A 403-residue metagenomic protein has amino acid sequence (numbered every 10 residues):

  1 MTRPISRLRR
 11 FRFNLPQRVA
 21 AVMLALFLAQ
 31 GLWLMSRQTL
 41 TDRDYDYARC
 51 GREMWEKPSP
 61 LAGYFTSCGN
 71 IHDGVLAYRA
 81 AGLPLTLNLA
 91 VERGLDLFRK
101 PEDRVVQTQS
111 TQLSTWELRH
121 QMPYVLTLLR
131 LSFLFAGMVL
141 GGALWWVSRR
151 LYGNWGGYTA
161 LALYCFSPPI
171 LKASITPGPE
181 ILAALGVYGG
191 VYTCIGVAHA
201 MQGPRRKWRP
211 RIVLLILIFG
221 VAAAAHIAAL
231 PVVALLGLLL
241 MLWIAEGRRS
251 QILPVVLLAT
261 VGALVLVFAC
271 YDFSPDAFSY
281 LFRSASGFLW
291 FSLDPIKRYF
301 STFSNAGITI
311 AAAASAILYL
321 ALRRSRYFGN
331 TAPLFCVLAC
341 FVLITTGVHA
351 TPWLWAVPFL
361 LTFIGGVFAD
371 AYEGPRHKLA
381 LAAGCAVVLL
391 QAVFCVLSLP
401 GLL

Functional and structural regions predicted by a protein language model:
P4, R10, Y192-Q202, F219 (+3 more regions): Perimembrane helix-loop-helix junctions
P16-Y45, R49, E56-T66, L171 (+3 more regions): Transmembrane signal-anchor helices characteristic of membrane glycosylation enzymes that use polyprenol
Q17, K100-W116, H120, L144-F166 (+3 more regions): Transmembrane-helix signature of polytopic, membrane-embedded enzymes that assemble or transfer cell-envelope glycans
D42, P169-A183, H349-W353: Short acidic/glycine- and proline-prone juxtamembrane loop motifs at membrane-interface regions of multi-pass membrane
A48-S132: Interfacial juxtamembrane loops and adjacent helix segments that form the catalytic/substrate-binding surfaces
V139-L144, M241-I244, N305-A332, V337-C340: Hydrophobic, aromatic-rich transmembrane alpha-helices and their immediate juxtamembrane boundary segments
R149-L151, G190-I212, A222, S325 (+1 more regions): Membrane-interface transmembrane helices that cradle and orient dolichyl/undecaprenyl
A160, R209-H226, V337-I344: Membrane-interface alpha helices of multi-pass inner-membrane proteins
